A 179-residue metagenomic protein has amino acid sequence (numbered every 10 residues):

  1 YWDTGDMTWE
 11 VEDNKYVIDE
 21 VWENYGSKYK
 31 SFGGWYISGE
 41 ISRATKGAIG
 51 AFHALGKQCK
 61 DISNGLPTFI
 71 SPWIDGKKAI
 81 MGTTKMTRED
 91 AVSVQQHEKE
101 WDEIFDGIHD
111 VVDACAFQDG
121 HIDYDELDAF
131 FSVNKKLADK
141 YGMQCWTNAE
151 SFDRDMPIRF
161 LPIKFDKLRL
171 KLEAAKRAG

Functional and structural regions predicted by a protein language model:
Y1-G179: Glycan-processing catalytic domains of CAZymes
